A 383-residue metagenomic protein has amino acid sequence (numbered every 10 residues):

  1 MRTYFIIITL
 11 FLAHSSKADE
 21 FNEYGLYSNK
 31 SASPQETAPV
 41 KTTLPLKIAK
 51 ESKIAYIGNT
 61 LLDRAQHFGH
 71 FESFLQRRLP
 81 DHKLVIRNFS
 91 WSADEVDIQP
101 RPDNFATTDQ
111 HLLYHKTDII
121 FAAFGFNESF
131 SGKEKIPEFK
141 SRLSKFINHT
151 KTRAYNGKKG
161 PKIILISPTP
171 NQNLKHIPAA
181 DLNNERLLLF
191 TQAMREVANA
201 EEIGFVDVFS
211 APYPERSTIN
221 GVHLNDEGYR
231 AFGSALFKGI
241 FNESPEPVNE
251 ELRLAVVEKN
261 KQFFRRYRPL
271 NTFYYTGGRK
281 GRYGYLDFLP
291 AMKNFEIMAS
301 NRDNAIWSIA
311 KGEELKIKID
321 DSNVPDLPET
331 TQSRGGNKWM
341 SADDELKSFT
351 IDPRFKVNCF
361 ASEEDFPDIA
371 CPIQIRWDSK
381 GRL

Functional and structural regions predicted by a protein language model:
T3, N173-V208: Substrate-gating cap/lid alpha-helix
Y4-L12: Sec-dependent N-terminal signal peptides
A18-S92, T108-K116, F232: Serine-esterase "nucleophile elbow" of acetyl-processing enzymes
E20-Q35, A49-K50, R216-W339: Conserved catalytic region of serine esterases and O-acyltransferases that act on ester linkages in lipids
K47-I48, A55-I57, H67-G69, R101-K140 (+3 more regions): Oxyanion-hole/transition-state-stabilizing segment in secreted/luminal serine hydrolases and related acyltransferases
K53-I57, V85-S90, I119-F124, K162-S167 (+4 more regions): Structural recognition of the beta-strand scaffold that forms the well-ordered cores of secreted hydrolase catalytic
D81, D94, F126-S144, N156-I163 (+9 more regions): Serine-dependent acyl-ester chemistry module
N323-L383: Beta-propeller domains with acidic blade repeats across secreted/periplasmic ectodomains and cytosolic WD/CNH propellers
